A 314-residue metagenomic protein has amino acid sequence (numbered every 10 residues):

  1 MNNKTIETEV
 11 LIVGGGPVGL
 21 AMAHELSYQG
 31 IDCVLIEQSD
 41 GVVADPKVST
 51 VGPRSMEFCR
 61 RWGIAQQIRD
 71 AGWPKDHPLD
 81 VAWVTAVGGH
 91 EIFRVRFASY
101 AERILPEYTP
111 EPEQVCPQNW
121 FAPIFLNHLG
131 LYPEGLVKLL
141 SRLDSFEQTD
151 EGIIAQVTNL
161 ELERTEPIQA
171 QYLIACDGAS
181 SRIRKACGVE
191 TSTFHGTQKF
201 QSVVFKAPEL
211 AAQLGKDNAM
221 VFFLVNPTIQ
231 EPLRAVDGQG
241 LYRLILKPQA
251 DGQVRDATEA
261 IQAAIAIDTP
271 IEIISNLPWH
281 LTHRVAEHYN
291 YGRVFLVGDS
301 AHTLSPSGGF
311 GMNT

Functional and structural regions predicted by a protein language model:
N3-V18: Beta1/beta-strand and adjacent pyrophosphate-binding region of the FAD-binding site in flavoprotein oxidoreductases
I6-T8, L162-Y172: Core beta-strand elements of the Rossmann-like FAD/NAD(P) dinucleotide-binding domain in flavoenzyme oxidoreductases
V10-I12, C33, V294: Conserved hydrophobic helix-helix packing surfaces used for dimerization/oligomerization
G14-H24, C59, F125, A175 (+2 more regions): Conserved mid-domain beta->alpha element of the FAD-binding
S27-V48: Glycine-rich FAD pyrophosphate-binding loop
A44-K47, V51-H128, L224-N226, V236: Active-site-adjacent segment of FAD-dependent monooxygenases/related oxidoreductases
N127, Y172, C176-A286: Conserved FAD-binding catalytic core of PHBH/FMO-like flavoproteins
L139-I153: A conserved short coil-to-beta-strand element within the FAD-binding core of flavoproteins
